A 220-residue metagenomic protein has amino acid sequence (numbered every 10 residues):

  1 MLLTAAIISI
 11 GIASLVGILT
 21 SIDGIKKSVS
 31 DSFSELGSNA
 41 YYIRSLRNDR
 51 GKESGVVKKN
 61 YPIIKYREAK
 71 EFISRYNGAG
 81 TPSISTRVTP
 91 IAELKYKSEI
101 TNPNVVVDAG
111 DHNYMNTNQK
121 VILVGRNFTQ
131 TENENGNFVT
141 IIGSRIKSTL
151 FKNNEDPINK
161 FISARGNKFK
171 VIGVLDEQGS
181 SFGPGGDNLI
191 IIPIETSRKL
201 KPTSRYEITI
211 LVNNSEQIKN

Functional and structural regions predicted by a protein language model:
M1-K27: Short, strongly hydrophobic transmembrane alpha-helices
G17, V56-V57, Y61-I64, V107 (+3 more regions): Pocket-edge positions in alpha/beta enzyme catalytic cores
D23-V106, N113, T149, R198-K199: Hydrophobic, regular-secondary-structure patches
L36, D108, R165-N167: Short Pro/Gly-enriched coil loops immediately N-terminal to beta-strands
K65, T129-Q130: Ser/Thr-centered flexible coil motifs
I84-R87, G110, G125, T131: Conserved beta-strand termini and adjacent loop/short-helix elements that scaffold enzyme active sites in alpha/beta
H112-T129, N137-N220: Mid-to-C-terminal secondary-structure elements that act as membrane-proximal/extracytoplasmic interface segments
E134: Short aromatic-acidic-glycine turn motif
